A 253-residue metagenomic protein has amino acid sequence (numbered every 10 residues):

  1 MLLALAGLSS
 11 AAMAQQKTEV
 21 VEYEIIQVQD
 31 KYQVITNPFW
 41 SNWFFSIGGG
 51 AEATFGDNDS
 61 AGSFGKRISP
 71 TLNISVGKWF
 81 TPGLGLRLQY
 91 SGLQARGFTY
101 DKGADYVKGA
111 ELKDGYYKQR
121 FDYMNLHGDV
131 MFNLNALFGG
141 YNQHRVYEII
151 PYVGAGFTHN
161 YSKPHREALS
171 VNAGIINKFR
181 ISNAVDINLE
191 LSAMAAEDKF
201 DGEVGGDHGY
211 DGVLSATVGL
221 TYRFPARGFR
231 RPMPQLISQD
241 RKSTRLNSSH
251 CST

Functional and structural regions predicted by a protein language model:
A14-S75: Short glycine/proline- and aromatic-enriched beta-strand/turn motifs that initiate or cap beta-hairpins
Y32-N42, G83, A136-E148, I181-A184 (+1 more regions): Short loop/turn motifs that connect adjacent beta-strands in outer-membrane beta-barrel proteins
S41, K66-P70, D122-L126, Y147 (+2 more regions): Residues that define the transmembrane beta-barrel architecture of outer-membrane proteins
I47-A51, I74-K78, G128-L134, V153-F157 (+3 more regions): Residues on the lipid-exposed face of transmembrane beta-strands in outer-membrane beta-barrel proteins
G49-F55, Y90-R96, L134-A136, A155-Y161 (+2 more regions): Transmembrane beta-strands of outer-membrane beta-barrel pores
D57-S63, F98-D105, N142-H144, S162-V171 (+2 more regions): Outer-membrane beta-barrel translocator domains and adjoining extracellular loop/strand segments of Gram-negative
G83-A168: Gram-negative (and chloroplast) outer-membrane scaffold detector with strong preference for beta-barrel transmembrane
L246-T253: Single conserved hydrophobic/aromatic residue that forms the stacking wall/gate of nucleotide- or nucleobase-binding
